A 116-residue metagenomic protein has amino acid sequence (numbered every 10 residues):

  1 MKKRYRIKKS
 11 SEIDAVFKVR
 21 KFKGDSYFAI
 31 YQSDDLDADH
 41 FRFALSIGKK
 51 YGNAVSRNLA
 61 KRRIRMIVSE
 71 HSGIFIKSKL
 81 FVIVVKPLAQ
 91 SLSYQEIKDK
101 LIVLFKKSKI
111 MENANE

Functional and structural regions predicted by a protein language model:
M1-E116: Positively charged, solvent-exposed patches that mediate nucleic-acid binding
